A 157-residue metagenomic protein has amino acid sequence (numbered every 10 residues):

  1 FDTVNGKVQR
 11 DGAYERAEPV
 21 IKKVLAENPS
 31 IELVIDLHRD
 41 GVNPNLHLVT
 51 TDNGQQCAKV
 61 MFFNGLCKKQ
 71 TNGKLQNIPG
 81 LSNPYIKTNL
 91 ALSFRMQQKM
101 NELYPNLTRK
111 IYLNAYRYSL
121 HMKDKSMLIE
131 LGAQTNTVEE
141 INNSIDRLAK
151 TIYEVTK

Functional and structural regions predicted by a protein language model:
F1-D2, D36-D40, G65-C67, Y112-A115 (+1 more regions): Active-site-proximal beta-strand/loop segments in catalytic clefts of secreted hydrolases
F1-I31, D40-L48, K69, D146 (+1 more regions): N-terminal catalytic or cofactor-binding beta/alpha core of small enzyme domains
T3-G12, V20-V24, L48-T50, I78-K87 (+1 more regions): Second-shell loop/turn segments in exported
E15-K22, S93-Q97, A115, N142-A149: Extracytoplasmic/secreted envelope proteins and their assembly/folding machinery, especially bacterial periplasmic
P29-L33, C57-K59, N106-L107, D124-K125: Loop/turn elements at helix/coil->beta-strand transitions in domains of secreted/extracellular proteins
N43-L81: A short, glycine/acidic-enriched catalytic loop
Y85-Y112: Active-site-adjacent substrate-binding region of metalloamidase/peptidase-like peptide-processing proteins
N106-K157: Active-site-adjacent mobile loop/cap segments within catalytic or ligand-binding domains
